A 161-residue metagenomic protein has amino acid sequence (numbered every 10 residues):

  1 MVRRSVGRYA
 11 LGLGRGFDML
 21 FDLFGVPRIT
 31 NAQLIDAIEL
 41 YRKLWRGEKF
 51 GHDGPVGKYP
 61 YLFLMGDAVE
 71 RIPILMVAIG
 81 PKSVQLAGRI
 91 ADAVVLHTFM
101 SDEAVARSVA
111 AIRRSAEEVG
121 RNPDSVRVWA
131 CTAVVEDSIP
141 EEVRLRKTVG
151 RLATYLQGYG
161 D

Functional and structural regions predicted by a protein language model:
M1-R8, G88-R89, E118-P123: Acidic (Asp/Glu)-rich catalytic clusters
S5-R15, K49-G54: Short, flexible active-site-proximal loops enriched in glycine and acidic residues
Y9-L13, I74-V77, V94-L96, V126-T132: Hydrophobic faces of well-ordered beta-strands that scaffold small-molecule active sites in alpha/beta enzyme cores
M19-F24: A short acidic, helix-capping loop that chelates divalent metal ions and anchors anionic groups
P27-F63, V105-D161: An alpha-helical appendage that flanks or caps ligand/catalytic pockets
K43, D92-A93: Well-ordered beta-strand positions
A68-I79, V134-D137: Active-site mouth loops of central-metabolism enzymes
A78-L86, K147-T148: Short, acidic/polar
